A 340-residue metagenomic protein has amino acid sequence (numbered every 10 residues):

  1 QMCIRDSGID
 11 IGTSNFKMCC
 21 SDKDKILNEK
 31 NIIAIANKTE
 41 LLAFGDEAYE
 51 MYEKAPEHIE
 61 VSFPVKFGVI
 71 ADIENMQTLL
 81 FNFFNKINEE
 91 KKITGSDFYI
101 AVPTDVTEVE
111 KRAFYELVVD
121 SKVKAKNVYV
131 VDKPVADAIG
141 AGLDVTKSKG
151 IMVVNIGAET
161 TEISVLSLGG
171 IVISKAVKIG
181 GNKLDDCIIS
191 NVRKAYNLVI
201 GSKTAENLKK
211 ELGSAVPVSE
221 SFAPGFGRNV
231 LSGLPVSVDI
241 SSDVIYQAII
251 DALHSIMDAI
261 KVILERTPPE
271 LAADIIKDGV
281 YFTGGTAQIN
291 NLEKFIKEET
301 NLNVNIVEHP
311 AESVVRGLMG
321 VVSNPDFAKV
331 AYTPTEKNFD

Functional and structural regions predicted by a protein language model:
Q1, R5-I156, L166-V280, A287-V314 (+1 more regions): Nucleotide/phosphate-binding catalytic cleft detector across ATP-hydrolyzing and phosphate-transferring enzymes
E159: Short glycine-rich anion-binding loops that position phosphate/pyrophosphate groups of nucleotides and phosphorylated
E162-S164: A structural feature that tracks compact, well-ordered secondary-structure segments with a strong bias toward
